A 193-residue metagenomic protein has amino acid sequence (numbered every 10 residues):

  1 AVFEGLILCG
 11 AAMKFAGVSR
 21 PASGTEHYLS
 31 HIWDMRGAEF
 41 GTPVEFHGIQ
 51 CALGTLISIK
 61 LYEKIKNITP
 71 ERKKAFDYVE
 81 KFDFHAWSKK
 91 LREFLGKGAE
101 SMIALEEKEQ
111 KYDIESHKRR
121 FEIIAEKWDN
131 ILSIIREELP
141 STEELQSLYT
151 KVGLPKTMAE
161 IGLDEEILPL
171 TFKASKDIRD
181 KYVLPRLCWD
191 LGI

Functional and structural regions predicted by a protein language model:
A1-S23: Carboxylate- and glycine-rich phosphate/diphosphate-binding segment that chelates Mg2+/Mn2+
F3, G37-F40, L184, I193: PLP-dependent amino-acid enzyme catalytic core
A11, D34-A38, L56-K64: Short glycine/serine- and small hydrophobic-enriched flexible loop segments
M13, S23-G37, I135: Non-transmembrane, aqueous-exposed alpha-helical and coiled segments at domain scale
F15-R20, L61-R72, Y182-V183: Short helix-capping/linker segments at secondary-structure and domain boundaries
G17-H31, H47-I57: Conserved phosphate/anionic-ligand binding catalytic regions in large, soluble enzymes, centered on
R36-V44, I65-Y78: Inter-helical turn/loop segments and adjacent helix faces that build the functional surface of alpha-helical bundle
I68-I193: C-terminal charged capping/lid subdomain of soluble metabolic enzymes
